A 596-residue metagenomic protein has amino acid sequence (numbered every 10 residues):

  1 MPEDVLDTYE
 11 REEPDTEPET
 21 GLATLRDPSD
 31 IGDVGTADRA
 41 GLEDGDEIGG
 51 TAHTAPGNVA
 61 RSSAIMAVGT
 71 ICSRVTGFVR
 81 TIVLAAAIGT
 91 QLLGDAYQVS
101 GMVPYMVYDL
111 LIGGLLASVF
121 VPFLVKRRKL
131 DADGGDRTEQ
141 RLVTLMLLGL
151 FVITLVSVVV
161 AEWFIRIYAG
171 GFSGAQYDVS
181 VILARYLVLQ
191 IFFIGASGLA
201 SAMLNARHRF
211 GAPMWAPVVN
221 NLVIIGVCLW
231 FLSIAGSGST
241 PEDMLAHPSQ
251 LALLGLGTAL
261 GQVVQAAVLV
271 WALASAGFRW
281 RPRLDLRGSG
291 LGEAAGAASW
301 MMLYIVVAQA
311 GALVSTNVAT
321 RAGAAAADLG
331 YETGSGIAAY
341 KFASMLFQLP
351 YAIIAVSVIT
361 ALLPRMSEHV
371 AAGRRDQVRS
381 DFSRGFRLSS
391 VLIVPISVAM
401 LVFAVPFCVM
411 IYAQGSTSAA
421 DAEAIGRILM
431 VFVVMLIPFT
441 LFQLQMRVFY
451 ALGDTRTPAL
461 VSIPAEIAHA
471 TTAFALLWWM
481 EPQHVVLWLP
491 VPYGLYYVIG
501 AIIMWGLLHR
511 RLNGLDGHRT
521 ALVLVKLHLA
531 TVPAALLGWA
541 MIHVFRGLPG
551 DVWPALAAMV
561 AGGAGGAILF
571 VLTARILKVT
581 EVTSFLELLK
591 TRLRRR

Functional and structural regions predicted by a protein language model:
M1-R596: Membrane-embedded alpha-helical bundles of multi-pass transporters/translocases, especially carrier/permease families
